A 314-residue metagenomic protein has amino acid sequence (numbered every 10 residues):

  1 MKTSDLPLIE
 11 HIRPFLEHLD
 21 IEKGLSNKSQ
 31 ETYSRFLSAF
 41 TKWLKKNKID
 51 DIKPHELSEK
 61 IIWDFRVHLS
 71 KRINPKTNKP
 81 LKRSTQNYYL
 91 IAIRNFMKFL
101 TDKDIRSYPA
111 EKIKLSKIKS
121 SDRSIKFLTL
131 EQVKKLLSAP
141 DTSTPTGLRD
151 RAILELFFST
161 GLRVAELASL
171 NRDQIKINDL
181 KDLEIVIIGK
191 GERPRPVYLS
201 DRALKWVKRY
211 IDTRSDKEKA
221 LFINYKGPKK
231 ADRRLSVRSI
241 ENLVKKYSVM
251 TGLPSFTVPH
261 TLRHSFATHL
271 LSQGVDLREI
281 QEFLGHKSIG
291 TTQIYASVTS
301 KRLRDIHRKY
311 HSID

Functional and structural regions predicted by a protein language model:
M1-D314: Conserved catalytic core of the tyrosine transesterase superfamily
